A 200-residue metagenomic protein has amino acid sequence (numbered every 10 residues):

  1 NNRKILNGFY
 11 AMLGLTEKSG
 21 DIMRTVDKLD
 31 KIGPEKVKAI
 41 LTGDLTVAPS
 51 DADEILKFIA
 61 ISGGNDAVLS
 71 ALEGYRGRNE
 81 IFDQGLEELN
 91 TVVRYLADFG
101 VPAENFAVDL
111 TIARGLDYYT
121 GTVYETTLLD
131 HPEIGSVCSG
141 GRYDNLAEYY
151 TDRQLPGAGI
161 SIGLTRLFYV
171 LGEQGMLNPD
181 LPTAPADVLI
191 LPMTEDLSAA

Functional and structural regions predicted by a protein language model:
N1, M12, E35-A200: Positively charged, Gly/Ser-enriched RNA/tRNA-binding surfaces
N1-G43: Short terminal or interdomain "cap/linker" segment that borders an active site or interface and mediates
